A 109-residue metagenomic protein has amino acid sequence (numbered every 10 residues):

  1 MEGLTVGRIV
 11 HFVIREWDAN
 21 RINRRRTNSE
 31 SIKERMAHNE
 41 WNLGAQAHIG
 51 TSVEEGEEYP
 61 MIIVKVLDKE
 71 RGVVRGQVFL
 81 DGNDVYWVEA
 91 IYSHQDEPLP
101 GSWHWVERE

Functional and structural regions predicted by a protein language model:
M1, A45-T51, I63: Intrinsically disordered, low-complexity boundary segments flanking structured domains
M1-E2, I9, V13-N20: Short, charged beta-turn/beta-strand-edge "cap" motif at the junction between a beta-strand and an adjacent loop
M1-L4, R108-E109: Short intrinsically disordered terminal tails
T5-R8, T27: Residue-level signal for functionally critical sites in structured catalytic/ligand-binding pockets
E16, I22-R26, R75, A90: Generic alpha-helix signal with a bias toward terminal, lower-confidence helices and secondary-structure junctions
R21-M36, T51-L67: Short beta-strand-centered aromatic/proline hotspots
R25-R35, N42-G44, I49, S93-G101 (+1 more regions): Glycine-aromatic-enriched surface loops/turns that form tight recognition elements
S52-Y59, V64-E109: Intrinsically disordered, low-complexity, charged/polar segments
